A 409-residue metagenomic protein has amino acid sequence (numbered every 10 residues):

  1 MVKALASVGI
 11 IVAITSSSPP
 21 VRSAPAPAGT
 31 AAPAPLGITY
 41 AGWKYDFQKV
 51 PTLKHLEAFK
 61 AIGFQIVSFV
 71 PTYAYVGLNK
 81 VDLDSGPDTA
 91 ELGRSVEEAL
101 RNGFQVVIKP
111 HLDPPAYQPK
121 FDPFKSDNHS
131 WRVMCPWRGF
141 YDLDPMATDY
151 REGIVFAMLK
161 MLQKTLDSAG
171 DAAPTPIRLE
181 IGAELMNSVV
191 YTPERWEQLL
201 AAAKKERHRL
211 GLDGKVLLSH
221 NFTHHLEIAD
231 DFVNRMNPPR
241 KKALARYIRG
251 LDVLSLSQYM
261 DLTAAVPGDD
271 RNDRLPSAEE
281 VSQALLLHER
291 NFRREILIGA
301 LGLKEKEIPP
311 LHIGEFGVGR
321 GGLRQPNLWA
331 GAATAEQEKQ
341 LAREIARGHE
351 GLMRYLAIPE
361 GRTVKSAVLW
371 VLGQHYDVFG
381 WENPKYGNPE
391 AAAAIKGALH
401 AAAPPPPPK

Functional and structural regions predicted by a protein language model:
A26-Q65, V70, W370: Boundary/entry segment of secreted carbohydrate-active catalytic domains
K44-K60, R151-K164, A229-R246, A346-Y355: Short, acidic/polar
L53-I62, V67-F121, L162, Y191-H220 (+2 more regions): Aromatic-lined substrate-binding rim segments of carbohydrate-active enzymes
I62-D82, E91-S188, G321-P326, G373-F379: Substrate-binding cleft and catalytic face of glycoside hydrolase catalytic domains, especially the flexible beta-alpha
K109, K241-P326: Glycoside hydrolase catalytic-domain groove-lining segments
K109-H111, R178-M186, L200-P238, G302-G321 (+1 more regions): Aromatic-lined carbohydrate-recognition surfaces of secreted/lumenal glycan-active proteins
P123-D144, D149, R324-R347, G351 (+1 more regions): Aromatic-rich peripheral "rim/lid" segments of glycoside hydrolase catalytic domains that contact and position glycan
L199, S219-S257, L323-N327, D377-E382: Substrate-binding cleft/loops of secretory-pathway carbohydrate-active enzymes
